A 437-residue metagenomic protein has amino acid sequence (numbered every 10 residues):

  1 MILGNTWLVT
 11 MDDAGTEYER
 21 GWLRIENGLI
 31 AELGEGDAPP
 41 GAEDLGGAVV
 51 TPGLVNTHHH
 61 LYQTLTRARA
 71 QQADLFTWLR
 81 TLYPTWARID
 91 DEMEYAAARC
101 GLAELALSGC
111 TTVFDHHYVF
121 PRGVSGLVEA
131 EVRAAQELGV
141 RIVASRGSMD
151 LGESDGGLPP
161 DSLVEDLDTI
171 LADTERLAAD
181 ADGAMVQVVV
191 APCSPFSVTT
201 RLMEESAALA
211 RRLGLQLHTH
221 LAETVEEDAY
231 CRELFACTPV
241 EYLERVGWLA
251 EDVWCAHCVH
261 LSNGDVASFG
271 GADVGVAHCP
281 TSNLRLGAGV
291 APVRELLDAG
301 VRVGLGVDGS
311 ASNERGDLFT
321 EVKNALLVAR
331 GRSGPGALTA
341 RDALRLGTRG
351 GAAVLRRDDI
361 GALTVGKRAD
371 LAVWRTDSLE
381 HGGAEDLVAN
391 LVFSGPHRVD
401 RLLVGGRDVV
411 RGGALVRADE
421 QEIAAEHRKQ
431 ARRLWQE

Functional and structural regions predicted by a protein language model:
M1-G21, E26-N27, A31, G36 (+1 more regions): Active-site microenvironment of metallo-dependent hydrolases
M1-G4, D37-R80, R99, A103-L107 (+1 more regions): Replace "His-x-His-based motif
T6, L23, G28, G47 (+14 more regions): Divalent metal-coordination and catalytic microenvironments
R24, R67-H117, P121-R141, L171-G183 (+2 more regions): Alpha-helical scaffold segments that flank or form the walls of functional sites
L65-A96, G123, L151-L167, V225-D252 (+2 more regions): Active-site gating loops and adjacent loop-to-helix segments of metal-dependent hydrolytic enzymes
G123-C258: Metal-coordinating catalytic core of metallo-dependent amide/deamination hydrolases
G139, L209-Q216, W248-E251, S268-A277 (+2 more regions): Glycine-enriched alpha-helix->loop->beta-strand junction motifs that scaffold or abut catalytic
R245-D252, R294-S378, V392-P396: His/Asp/Glu-enriched, well-ordered alpha-helical/loop segment that forms or immediately abuts the divalent-metal
